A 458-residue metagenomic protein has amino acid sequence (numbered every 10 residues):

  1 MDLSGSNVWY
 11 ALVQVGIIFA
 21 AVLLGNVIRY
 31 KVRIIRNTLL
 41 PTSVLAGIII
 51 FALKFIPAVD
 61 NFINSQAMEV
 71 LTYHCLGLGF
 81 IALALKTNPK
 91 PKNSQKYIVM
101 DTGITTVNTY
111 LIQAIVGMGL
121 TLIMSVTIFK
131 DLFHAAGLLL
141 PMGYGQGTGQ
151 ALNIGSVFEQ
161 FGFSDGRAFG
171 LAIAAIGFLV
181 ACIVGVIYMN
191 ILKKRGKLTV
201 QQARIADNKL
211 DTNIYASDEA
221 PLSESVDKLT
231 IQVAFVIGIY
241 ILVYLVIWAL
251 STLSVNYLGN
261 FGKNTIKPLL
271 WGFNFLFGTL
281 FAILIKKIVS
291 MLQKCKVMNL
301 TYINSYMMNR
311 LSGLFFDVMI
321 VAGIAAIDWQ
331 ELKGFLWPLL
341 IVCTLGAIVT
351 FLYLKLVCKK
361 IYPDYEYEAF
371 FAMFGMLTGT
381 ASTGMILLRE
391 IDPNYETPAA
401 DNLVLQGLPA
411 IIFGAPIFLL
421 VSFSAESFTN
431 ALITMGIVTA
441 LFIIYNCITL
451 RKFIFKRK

Functional and structural regions predicted by a protein language model:
M1-V8, L192-T230, V255-T265, S290-I303 (+1 more regions): Intrinsically disordered, low-complexity non-transmembrane regions of multi-pass membrane transporters
S6-A20, Q66-F80, A136, L140-P141 (+4 more regions): Structural signature of hydrophobic alpha-helical transmembrane segments
A21, I48-K54, E69-Y97, L280-M291 (+2 more regions): Hydrophobic transmembrane alpha-helices of secondary-active transporters and Na+-translocating membrane complexes
I28-V44, N61, S65, I123 (+3 more regions): Flexible hinge motifs at transmembrane-helix junctions and intramembrane kinks/re-entrant loops in multi-pass membrane
N37, T87-M100, S125-H134, S156-A168 (+5 more regions): Juxtamembrane helix-boundary/capping and inter-helix hinge elements in multi-pass membrane proteins
P89-G119, I231, V236, Y302-Y306 (+2 more regions): Entry/N-cap segments of selected transmembrane alpha helices and their immediately preceding amphipathic helices
L120, F129-D165, Y188, R204-N208 (+1 more regions): Alpha-helical membrane segments and immediately flanking helix-loop junctions that form or couple to the substrate/ion
V318-Q330, L339, C343-I454: C-terminal transmembrane helix pair
